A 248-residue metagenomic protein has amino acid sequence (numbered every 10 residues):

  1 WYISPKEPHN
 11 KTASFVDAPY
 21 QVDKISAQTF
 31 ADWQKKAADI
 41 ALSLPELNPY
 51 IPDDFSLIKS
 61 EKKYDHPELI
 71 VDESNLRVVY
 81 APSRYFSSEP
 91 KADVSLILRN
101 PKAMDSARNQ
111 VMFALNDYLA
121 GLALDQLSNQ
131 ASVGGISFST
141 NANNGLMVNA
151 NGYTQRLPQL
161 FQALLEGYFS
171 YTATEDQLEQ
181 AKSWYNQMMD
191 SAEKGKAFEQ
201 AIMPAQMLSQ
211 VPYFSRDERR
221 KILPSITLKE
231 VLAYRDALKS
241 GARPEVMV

Functional and structural regions predicted by a protein language model:
W1-I3, S87-S225, G241-M247: M16 family metallopeptidases and their MPP-like homologs
W1-S137, Q162, L232, A242-V248: His/Glu-rich zincin catalytic helix
P224-Y234: Structured alpha-helical segments in the cores of large, soluble enzyme domains
A237-L238: Low-complexity, polar/charged sequence tracts that form flexible coils or short amphipathic helices and often embed
